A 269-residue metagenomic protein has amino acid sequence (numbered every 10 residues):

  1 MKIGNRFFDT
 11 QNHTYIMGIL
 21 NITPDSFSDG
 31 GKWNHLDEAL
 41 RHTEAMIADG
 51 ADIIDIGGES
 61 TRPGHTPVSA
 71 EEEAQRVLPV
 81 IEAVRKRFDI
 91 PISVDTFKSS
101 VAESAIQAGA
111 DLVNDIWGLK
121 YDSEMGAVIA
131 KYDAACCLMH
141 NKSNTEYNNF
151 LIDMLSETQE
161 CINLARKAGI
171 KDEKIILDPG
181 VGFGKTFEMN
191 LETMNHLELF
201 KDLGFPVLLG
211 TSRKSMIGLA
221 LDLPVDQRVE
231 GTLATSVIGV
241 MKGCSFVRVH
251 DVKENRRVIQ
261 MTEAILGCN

Functional and structural regions predicted by a protein language model:
M1-H13: SAM-dependent methyltransferases
I3-N5, S28-D37, R41-H42, T61-A83 (+6 more regions): Active-site-adjacent loop and "lid" segments of alpha/beta metabolic enzymes
D9, I16-D37: N-terminal binding-site loop/beta-alpha segment at the start of enzyme catalytic domains that lines or forms
L20, G50, V113: Conserved hydrophobic/aromatic pocket- or pore-lining residues that grip, position, or stack substrates in active sites
R41-G57: Catalytic domains of carbohydrate-active enzymes, especially glycoside hydrolases
